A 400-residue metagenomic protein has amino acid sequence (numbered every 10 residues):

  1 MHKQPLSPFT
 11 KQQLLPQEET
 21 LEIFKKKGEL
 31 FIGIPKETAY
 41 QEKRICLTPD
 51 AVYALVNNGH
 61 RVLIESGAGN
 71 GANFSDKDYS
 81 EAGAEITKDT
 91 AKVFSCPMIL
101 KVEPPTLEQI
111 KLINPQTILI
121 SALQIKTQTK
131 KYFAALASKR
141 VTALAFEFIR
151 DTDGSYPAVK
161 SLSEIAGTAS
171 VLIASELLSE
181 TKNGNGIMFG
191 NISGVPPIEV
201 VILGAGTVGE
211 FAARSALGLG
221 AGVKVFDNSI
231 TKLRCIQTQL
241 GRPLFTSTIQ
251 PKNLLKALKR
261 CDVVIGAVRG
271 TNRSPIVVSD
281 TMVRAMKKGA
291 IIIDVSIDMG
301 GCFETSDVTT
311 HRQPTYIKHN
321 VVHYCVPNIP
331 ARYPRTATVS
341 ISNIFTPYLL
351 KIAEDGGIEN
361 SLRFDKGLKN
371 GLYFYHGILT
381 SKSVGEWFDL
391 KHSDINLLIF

Functional and structural regions predicted by a protein language model:
M1-F31, E37, L107-I198, V326: Glycine/serine-rich phosphate-binding loop and adjoining beta1-alpha1 elements at the start of nucleotide-handling
P16-A135, K139: An N-terminal-biased, well-structured beta-alpha scaffold segment characteristic of Rossmann-like dinucleotide-binding
P35-K36, Y40-G69, T181-G266: Glycine-rich phosphate/diphosphate-binding loop of Rossmann-like nucleotide-binding domains
Q41-C46, Q109-L112, R269-V278, C302-S306: Glycine/threonine-rich flexible loop motifs
V52, D76, I110, F133 (+6 more regions): Generic hydrophobic/aromatic pocket-lining and core-packing "Φ" positions
A91-L107, G241, F245-V277, I291: Rossmann-like NAD(P)-binding element
K126-D153, T281-C325: Rossmann-fold NAD(P)-binding glycine/threonine-rich loop
E147-I173, L177-M188, C302-F400: Adenosine-phosphate binding glycine-rich loop
